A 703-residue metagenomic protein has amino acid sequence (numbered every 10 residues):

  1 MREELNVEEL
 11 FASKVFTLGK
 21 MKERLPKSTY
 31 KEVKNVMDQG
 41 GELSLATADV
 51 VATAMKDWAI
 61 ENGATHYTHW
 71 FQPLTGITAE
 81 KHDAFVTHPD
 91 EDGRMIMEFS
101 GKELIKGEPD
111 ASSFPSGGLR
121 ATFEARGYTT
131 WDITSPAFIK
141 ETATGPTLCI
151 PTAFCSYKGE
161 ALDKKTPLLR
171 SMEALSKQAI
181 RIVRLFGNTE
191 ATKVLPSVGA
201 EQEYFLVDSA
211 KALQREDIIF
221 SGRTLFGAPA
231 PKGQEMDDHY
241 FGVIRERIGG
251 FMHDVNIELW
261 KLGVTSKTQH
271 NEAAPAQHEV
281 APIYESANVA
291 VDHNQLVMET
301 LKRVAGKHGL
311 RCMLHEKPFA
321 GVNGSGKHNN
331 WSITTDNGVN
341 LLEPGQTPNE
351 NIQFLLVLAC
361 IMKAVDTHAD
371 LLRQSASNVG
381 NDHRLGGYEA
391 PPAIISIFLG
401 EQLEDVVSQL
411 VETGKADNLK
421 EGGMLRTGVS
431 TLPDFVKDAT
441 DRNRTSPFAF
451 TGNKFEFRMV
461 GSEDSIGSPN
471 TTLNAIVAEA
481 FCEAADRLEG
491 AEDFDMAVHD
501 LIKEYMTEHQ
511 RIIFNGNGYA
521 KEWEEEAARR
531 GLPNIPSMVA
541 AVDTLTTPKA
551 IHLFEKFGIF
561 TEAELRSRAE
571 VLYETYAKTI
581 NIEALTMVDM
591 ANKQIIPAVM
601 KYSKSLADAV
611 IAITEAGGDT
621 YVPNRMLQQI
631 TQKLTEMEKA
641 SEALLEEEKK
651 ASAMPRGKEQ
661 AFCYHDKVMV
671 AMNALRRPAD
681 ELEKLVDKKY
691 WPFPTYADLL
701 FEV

Functional and structural regions predicted by a protein language model:
M1-E8: Short, compositionally biased "basic patch" segments
L10-A125: Active-site core of metal-dependent hydrolases
T47, F71, S100, P282 (+5 more regions): Active-site proximal loops enriched in glycine and acidic residues that flank catalytic Cys/His/Asp and coordinate
A64, T68-W70, V291-K307, I333 (+3 more regions): Hydrophobic/aromatic-rich, well-ordered segments within soluble, folded domains that form packed cores
G76-D92, P109-S112, G117, R215-D217 (+5 more regions): Short linear, low-complexity motifs centered on an aromatic residue
T87-T122, D237, C360-I361, A484-D493 (+2 more regions): Short, intrinsically disordered, low-complexity segments enriched in Ser/Thr and Pro
A125-L314, N323-G326, I333-E570: Glycine-rich, acidic/polar active-site loops that bind/position phosphate-bearing ligands
Y505-V703: C-terminal amphipathic alpha-helical interaction region
